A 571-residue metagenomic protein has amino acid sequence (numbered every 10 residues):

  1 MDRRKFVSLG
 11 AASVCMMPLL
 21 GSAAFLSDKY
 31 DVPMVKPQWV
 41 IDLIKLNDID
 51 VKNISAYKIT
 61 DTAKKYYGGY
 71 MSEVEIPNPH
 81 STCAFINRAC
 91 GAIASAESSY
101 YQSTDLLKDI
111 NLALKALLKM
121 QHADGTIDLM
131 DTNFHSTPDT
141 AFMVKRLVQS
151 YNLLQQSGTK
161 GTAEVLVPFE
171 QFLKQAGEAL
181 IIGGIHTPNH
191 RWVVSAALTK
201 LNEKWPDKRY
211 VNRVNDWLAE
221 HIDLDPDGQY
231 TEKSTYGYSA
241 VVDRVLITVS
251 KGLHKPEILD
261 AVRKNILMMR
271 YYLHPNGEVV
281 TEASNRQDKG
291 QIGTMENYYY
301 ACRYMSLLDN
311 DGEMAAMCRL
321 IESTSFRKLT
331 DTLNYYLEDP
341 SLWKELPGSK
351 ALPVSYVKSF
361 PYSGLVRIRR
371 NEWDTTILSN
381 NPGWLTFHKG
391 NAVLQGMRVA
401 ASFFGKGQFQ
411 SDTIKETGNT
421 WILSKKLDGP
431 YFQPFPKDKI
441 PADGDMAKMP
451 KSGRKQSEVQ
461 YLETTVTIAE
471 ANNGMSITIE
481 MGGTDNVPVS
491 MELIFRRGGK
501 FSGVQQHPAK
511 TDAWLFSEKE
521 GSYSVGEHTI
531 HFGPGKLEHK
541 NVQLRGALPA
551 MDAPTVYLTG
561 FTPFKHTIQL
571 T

Functional and structural regions predicted by a protein language model:
R4, K29-V40, N87-Y100, P275: An N-terminal domain-start capping segment
K5-S27: N-terminal export signals
S27-A84, T104-A116, M120: Low-complexity, Ser/Thr/Pro/Gly-enriched N-terminal "stalk/linker" regions
D61-Y66, D124, E178, S363-L365 (+2 more regions): Short, acidic/polar N-cap/turn motifs at the starts of alpha helices
V74-S99, S103-L259: Aromatic-lined, polymer-binding surfaces characteristic of secreted/periplasmic polysaccharide-degrading enzymes
P256-G526, H531: Extended polysaccharide-engagement surfaces of secreted carbohydrate-active enzymes
S524-T571: Beta-strand-rich recognition/accessory modules
